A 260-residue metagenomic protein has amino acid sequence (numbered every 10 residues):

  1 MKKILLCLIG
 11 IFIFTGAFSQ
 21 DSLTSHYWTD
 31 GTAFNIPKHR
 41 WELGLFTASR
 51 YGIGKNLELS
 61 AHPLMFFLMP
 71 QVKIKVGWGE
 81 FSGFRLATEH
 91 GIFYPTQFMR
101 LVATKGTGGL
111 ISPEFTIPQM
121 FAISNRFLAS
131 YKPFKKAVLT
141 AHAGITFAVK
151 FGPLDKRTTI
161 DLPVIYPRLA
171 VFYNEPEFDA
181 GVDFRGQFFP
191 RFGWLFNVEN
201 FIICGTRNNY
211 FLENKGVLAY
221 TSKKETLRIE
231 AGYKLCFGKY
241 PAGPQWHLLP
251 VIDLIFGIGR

Functional and structural regions predicted by a protein language model:
I4-T15: Sec-dependent N-terminal signal peptides
F18-E42, H247, D253-I255, G259-R260: Outer-membrane beta-barrel biogenesis signature
Q20-D21, E42-A48, R185-F188: Short hydrophobic/aromatic-rich motifs at helix boundaries and adjacent loops
S25, F115-R260: Outer-membrane beta-barrel transmembrane domain signature
G31, N35-F67, V72-I74, W78 (+5 more regions): Transmembrane beta-strand segments that form the barrel wall of outer-membrane beta-barrel proteins
P63-F151: Gram-negative (and chloroplast) outer-membrane scaffold detector with strong preference for beta-barrel transmembrane
